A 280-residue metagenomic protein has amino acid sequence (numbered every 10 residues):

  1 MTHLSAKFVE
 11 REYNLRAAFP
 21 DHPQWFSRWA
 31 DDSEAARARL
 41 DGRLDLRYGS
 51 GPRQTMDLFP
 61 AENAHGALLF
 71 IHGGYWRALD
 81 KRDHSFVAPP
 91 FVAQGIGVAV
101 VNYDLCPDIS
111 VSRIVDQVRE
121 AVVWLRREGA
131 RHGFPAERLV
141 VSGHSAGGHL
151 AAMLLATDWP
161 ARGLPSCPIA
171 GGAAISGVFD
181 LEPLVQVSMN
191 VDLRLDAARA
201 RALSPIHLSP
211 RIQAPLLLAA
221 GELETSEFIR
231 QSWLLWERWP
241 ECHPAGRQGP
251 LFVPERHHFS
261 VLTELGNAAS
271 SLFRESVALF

Functional and structural regions predicted by a protein language model:
F8, E12-N63: N-terminal cap/lid segment of alpha/beta-hydrolase-fold proteins
H65-G74: Short beta-strand element of the alpha/beta-hydrolase
I71, I175, V253-R256: Alpha/beta-hydrolase
Y75, Y103-P107, F179, H257: Alpha/beta-hydrolase active-site loop signature
L79-A88, A99-R138, N267: Catalytic nucleophile-loop/oxyanion-hole region of alpha/beta-hydrolase and closely related hydrolase-like folds
E120-S188, A200: Primarily recognizes the serine-hydrolase "nucleophile elbow" in alpha/beta-hydrolase and SGNH/GDSL folds
P165-Q186, A197-W233: The feature captures the conserved acid-bearing segment of alpha/beta-hydrolase catalytic domains
I229, W233, P240-F280: C-terminal catalytic histidine-bearing segment of alpha/beta-hydrolase fold enzymes
